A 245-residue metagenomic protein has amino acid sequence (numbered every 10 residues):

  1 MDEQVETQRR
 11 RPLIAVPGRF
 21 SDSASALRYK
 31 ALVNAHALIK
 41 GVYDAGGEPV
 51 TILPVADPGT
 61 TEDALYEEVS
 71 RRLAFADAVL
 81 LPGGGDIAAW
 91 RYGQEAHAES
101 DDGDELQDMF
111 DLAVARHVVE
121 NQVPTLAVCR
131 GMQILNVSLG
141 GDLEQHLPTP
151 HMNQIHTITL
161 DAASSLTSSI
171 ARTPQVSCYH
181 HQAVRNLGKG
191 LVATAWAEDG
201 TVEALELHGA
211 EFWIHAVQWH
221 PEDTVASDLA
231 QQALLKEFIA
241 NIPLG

Functional and structural regions predicted by a protein language model:
M1-P124, V137, G141-E144, P148-S169 (+6 more regions): N-terminal beta1-alpha1 cap of cysteine-dependent amidohydrolase-like domains
V128-M132, L139: Active-site loop->helix "elbow" adjoining a glycine-rich segment at hydrolase catalytic centers
I214-W219: Active-site-proximal beta-strand elements of phosphoester/diester hydrolases
